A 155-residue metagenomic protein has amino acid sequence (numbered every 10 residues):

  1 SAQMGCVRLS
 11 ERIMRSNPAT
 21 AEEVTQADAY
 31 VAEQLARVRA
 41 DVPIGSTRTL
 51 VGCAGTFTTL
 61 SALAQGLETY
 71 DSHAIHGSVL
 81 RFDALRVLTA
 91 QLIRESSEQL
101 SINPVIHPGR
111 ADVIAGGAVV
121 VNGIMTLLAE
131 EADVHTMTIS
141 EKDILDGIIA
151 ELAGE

Functional and structural regions predicted by a protein language model:
S1-E155: Helical "lid/coupling" subdomains associated with nucleotide-phosphate turnover
